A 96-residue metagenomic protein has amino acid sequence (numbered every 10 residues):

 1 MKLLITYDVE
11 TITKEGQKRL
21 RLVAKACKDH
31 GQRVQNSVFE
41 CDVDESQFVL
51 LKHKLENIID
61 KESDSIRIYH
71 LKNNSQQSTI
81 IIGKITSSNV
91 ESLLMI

Functional and structural regions predicted by a protein language model:
M1-V34, V38, D42, S46-Q47: Extended, hydrophobic alpha-helical segments
L3-L4, L20-L22, L50-L51, L55 (+2 more regions): Generic detector of leucine side chains in alpha-helical contexts
G16-R19, V49, I82, I96: Non-transmembrane, interaction-prone segments in cytosolic or luminal domains
A24-C27, K52-N57, T79-I82: Intrinsically disordered, low-complexity boundary segments flanking structured domains
Q35-S65, H70-K72: Short, intrinsically disordered low-complexity segments
I59-M95: C-terminal structural segments of small proteins and small subunits
